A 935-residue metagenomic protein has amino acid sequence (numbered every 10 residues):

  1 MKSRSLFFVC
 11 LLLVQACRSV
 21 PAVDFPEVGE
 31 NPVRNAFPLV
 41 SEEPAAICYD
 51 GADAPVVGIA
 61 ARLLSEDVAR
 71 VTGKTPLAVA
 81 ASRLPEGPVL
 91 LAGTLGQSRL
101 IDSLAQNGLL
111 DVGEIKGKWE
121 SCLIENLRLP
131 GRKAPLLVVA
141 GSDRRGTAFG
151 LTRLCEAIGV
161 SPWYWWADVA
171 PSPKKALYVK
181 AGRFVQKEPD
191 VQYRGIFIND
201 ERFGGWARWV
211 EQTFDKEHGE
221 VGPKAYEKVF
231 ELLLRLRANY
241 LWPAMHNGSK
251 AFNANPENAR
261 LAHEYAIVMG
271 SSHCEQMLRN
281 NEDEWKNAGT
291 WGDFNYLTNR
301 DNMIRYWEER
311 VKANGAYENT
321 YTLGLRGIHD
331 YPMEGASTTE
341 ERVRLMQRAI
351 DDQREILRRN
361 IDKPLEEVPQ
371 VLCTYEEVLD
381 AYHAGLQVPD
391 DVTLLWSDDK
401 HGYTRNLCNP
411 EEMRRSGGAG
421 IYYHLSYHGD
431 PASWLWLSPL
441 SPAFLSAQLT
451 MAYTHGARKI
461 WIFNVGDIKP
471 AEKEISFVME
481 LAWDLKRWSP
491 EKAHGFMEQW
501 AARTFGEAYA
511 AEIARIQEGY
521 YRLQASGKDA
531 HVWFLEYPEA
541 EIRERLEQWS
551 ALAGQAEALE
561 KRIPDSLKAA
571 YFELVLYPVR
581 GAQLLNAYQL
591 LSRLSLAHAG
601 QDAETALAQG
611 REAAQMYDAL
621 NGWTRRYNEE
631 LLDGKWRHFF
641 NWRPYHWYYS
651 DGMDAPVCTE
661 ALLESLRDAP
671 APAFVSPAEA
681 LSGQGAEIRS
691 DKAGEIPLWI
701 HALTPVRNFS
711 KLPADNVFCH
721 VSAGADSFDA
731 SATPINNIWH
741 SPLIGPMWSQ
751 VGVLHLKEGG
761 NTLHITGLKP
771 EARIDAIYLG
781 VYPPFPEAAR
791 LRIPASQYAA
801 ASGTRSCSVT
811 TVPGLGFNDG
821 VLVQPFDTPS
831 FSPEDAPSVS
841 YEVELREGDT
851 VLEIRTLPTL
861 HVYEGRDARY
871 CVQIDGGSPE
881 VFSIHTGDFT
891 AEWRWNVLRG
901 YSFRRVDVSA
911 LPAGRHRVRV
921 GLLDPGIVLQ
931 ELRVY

Functional and structural regions predicted by a protein language model:
M1-D24: Bacterial Sec-dependent N-terminal signal peptides
S19-E188: Contiguous, structured surface segment used for ligand recognition
V23, A170-K175, M497-Y648: C-terminal non-catalytic alpha-helical accessory regions
V138-G141, A207-G222, N239-S249, K286-D301 (+2 more regions): The substrate-binding groove and active-site-proximal loops of carbohydrate-active enzymes, especially glycoside
W163-F214, H218, K224-A244, G417-G420: An acidic-aromatic substrate-binding cleft motif
S172, L177-V179, N253, L261-E264 (+4 more regions): Gly/Pro-rich turn-and-neighbor structural signature
L234, N239-P243, S249, W396-G402 (+1 more regions): Structured mid-domain segments that build the active-site/substrate or prosthetic-cofactor binding neighborhood
W636-Y935: Extracytoplasmic
